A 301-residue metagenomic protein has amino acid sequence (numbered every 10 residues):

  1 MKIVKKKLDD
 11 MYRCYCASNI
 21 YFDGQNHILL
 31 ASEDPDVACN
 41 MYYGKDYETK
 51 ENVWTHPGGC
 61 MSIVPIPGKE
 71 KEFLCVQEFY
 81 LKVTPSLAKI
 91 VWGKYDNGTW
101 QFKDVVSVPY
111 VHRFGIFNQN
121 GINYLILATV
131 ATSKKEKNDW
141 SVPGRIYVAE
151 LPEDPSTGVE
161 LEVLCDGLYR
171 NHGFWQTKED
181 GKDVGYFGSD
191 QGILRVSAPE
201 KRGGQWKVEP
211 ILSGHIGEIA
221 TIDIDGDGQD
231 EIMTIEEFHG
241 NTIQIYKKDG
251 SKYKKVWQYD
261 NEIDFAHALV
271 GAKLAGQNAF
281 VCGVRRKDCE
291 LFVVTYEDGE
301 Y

Functional and structural regions predicted by a protein language model:
M1-Y301: Beta-propeller-forming repeat regions
